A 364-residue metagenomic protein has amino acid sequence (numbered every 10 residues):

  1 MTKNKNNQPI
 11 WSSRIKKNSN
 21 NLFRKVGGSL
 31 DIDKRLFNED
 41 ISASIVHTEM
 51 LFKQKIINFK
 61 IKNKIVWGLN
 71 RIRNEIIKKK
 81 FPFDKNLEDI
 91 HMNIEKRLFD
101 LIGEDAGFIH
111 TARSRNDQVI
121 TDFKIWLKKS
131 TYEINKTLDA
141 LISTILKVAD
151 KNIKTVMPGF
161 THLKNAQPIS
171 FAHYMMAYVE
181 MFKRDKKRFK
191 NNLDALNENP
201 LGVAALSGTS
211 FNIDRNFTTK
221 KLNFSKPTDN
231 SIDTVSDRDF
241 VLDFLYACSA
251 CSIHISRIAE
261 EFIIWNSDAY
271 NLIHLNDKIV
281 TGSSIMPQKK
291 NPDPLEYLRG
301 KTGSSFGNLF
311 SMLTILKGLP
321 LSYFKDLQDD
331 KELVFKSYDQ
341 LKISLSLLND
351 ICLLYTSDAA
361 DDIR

Functional and structural regions predicted by a protein language model:
T2-G208, I213-T219, K226, T281-S283 (+1 more regions): A helix-coil-helix interface module used to build multimeric assemblies and to scaffold catalytic/cofactor sites
I15, S344-D350: Short, charge-rich, low-complexity alpha-helical interaction segments
K55, L341, T356: Metal-dependent nucleic-acid phosphoesterase active-site entry motif
L127, N135, D150, P158 (+3 more regions): Charged, flexible cofactor/metal-binding loops and thiol motifs
Y355-R364: Single conserved hydrophobic/aromatic residue that forms the stacking wall/gate of nucleotide- or nucleobase-binding
